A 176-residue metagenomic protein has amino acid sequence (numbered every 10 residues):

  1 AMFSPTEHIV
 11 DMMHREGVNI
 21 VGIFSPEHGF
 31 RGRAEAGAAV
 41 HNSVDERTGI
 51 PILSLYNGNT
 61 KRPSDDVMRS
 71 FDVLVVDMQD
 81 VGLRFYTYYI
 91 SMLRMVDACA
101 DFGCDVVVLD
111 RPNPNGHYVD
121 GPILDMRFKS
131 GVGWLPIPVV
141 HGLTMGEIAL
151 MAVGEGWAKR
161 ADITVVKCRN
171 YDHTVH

Functional and structural regions predicted by a protein language model:
A1-N19: N-terminal phosphate-binding or glycine-rich loops at protein starts, especially the Walker A/P-loop of NTPases
P5-E7, H28-G49: N-terminal beta-loop-helix "entrance" segment that forms/cooperates in small-molecule cofactor or anionic ligand
V18, D101-D105: A short helix->loop->beta-strand "cap" motif at the edges of active sites that frequently abuts
N19-G29: Short internal beta-strands
G32-A36, V107-K129: Glycine-rich, charge-decorated loop segments at or immediately adjacent to ligand/cofactor-binding or catalytic sites
H41-F71: Glycine-rich oxoanion-binding loops at beta->alpha junctions
D80-M92: Glycine/threonine-rich flexible loop motifs
K129-H176: Conserved anion/nucleotide-ligand pocket segment
